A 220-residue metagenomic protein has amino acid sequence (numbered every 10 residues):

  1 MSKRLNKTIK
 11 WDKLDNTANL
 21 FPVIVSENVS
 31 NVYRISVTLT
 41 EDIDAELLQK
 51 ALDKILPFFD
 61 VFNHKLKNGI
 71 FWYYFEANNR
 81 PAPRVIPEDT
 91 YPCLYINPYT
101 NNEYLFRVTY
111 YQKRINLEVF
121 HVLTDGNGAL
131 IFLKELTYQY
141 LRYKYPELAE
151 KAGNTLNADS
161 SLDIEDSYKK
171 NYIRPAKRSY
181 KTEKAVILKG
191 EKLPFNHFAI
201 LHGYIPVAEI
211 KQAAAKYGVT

Functional and structural regions predicted by a protein language model:
M1-S167, V207-A213: Non-catalytic N-terminal regions of enzymes
D166-V219: Flexible, P/S/T/G-rich "lid" or insertion loops adjacent to the active sites of thioester-utilizing
